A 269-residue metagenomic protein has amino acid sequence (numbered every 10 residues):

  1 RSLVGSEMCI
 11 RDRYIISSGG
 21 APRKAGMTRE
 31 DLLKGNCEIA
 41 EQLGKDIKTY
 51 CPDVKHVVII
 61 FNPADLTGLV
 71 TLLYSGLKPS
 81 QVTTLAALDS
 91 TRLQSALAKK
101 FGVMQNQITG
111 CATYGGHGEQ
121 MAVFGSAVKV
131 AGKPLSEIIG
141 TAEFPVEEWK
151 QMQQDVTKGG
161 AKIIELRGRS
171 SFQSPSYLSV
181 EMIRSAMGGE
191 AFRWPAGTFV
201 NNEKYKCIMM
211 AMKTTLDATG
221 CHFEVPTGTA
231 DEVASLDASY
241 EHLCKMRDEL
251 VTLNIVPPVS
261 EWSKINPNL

Functional and structural regions predicted by a protein language model:
R1-G5, I10: Single conserved hydrophobic/aromatic residue that forms the stacking wall/gate of nucleotide- or nucleobase-binding
I10, K45-T49, R184: Surface-exposed alpha-helical segments enriched in charged/polar residues
R13-I16: N-terminal Rossmann-like NAD(P) cofactor-binding module of classical short-chain dehydrogenase/reductase
G19-A21: Conserved NAD(P)H cofactor-binding loop of Rossmann-fold oxidoreductase domains
K24-A25: Helix N-cap/beta-alpha junction loops of NAD(P)-dependent oxidoreductase domains
T28-A96: Rossmann-like NAD(P)(H) cofactor-binding subdomain of soluble oxidoreductases
S75-Q81, S90-L269: C-terminal substrate-binding/catalytic lobe of Rossmann-fold NAD(P)-dependent dehydrogenases
